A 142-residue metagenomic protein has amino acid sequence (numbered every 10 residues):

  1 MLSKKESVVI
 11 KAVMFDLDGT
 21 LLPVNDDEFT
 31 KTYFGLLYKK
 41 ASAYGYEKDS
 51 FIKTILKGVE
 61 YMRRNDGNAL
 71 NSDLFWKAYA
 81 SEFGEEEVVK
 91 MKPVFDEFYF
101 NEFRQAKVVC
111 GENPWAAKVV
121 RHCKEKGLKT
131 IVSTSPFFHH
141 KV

Functional and structural regions predicted by a protein language model:
M1-V8, Y79-A80, V120-R121: Short amphipathic alpha-helices and their capping/turn segments at secondary-structure boundaries
L2-T54: Active-site neighborhood of HAD-like aspartate-dependent phosphohydrolases
L21-D26, G67, V108-G111: Conserved aromatic-histidine-acidic binding/catalytic patches
N25-K31, N65-N68, H140-K141: Short, flexible/disordered intra-domain loops and linkers
D49, I55-N101: A metal-dependent, Asp-based hydrolase signature
A69-D73, V88-V94, F100-V132: Short, acidic loop-to-helix structural element flanking the phosphoryl-transfer center in phosphate-processing enzymes
I131-V142: Substrate-recognition "cap/lid" segment bordering the active-site pocket of phosphatases
